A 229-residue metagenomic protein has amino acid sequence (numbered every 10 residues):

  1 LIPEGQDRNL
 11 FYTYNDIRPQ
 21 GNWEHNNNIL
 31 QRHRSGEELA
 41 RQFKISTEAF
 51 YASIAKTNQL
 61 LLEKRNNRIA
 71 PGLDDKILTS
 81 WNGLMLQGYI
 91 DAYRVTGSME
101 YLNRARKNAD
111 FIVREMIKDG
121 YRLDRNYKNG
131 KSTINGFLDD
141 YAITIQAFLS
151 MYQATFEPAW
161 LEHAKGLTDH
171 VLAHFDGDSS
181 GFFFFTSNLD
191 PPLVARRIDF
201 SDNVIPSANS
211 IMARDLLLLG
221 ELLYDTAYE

Functional and structural regions predicted by a protein language model:
L1-E229: Glycan-recognition and catalytic cores of secretory/periplasmic carbohydrate-active enzymes
